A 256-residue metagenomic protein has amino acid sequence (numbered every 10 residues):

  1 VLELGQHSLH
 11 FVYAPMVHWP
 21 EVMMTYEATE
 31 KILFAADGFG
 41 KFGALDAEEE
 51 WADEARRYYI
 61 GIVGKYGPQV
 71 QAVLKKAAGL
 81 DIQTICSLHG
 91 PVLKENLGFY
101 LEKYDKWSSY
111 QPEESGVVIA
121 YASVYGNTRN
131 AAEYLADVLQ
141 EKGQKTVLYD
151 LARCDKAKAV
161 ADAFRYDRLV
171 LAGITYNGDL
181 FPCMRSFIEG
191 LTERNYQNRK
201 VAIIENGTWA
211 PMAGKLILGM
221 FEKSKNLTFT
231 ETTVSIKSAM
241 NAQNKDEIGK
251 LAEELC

Functional and structural regions predicted by a protein language model:
V1-E48: Catalytic core of the metallo-beta-lactamase
A14-M16, E102, Y149-C154: Short gly/ser/thr-rich secondary-structure transition/capping motifs
A35, L88, A120-A122, I204: Short hydrophobic segments within beta-strands
G40, V92, Y125, R153: Short, glycine/acidic-enriched loop or turn micro-motifs at the edges of active sites
L45-I85, H89-V92, P112, Y134-Y149 (+1 more regions): FMN-binding flavodoxin-like domain, especially the glycine-rich phosphate-binding loop
E95-S109: Short acidic, glycine/proline-enriched helix-loop-strand junctions
Q111-V118: A short, charged/proline- and glycine-enriched loop that marks the coil->beta-strand transition at the N-terminal
A120-K142: Short, charged N-terminal beta->alpha structural module
